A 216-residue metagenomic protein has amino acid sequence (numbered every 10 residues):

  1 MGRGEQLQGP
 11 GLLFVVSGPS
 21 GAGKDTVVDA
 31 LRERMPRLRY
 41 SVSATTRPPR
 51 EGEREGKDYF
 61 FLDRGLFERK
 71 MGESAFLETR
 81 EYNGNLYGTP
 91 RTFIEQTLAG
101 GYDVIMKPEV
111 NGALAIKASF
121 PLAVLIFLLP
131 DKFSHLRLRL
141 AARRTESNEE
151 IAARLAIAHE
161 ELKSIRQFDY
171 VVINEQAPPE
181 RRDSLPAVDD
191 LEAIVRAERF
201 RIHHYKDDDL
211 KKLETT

Functional and structural regions predicted by a protein language model:
M1-L13, P36: Extreme N-terminal, non-catalytic leader segments that precede Walker-type/kinase nucleotide-binding cores
G2-G4, T145, E160-T216: NTP-dependent small-molecule kinase module
S17-P19: P-loop (Walker A) phosphate-binding loop of NTP-binding proteins
A22: ATP-binding Walker
D25: Walker A/P-loop
R32-S41: Post-Walker A helix-loop "phosphate-sensing" segment adjacent to the P-loop in P-loop NTPases
S43-V104, V110-N111: ATP-dependent small-molecule kinase phosphotransfer cores that center on conserved nucleotide phosphate-binding segments
V104-E109, A118-A142: Conserved phosphate-donor/acceptor-positioning beta-strand/loop module used by diverse small-molecule
